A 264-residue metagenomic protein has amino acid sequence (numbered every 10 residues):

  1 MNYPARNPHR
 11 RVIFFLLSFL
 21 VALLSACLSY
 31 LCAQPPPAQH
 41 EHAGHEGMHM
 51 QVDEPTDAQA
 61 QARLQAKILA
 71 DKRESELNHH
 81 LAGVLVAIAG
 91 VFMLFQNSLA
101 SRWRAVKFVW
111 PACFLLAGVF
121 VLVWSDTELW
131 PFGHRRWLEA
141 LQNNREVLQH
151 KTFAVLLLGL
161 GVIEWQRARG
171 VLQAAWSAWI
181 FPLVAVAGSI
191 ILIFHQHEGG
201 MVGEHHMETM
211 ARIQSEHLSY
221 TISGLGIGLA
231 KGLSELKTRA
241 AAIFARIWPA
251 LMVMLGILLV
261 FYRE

Functional and structural regions predicted by a protein language model:
M1-R10: N-terminal secretory signal peptides that target proteins for export/translocation
F15-C27: Bacterial N-terminal signal peptides
C32-Q34, Q39: Boundary of Sec targeting at the N-terminus
Q39-E76, T127-E146, H197-I213, E264: Membrane-interface interhelical loops and short amphipathic "cap" helices that link adjacent transmembrane segments
G83-F92, Q149-E164, S219-G232: Hydrophobic cores of alpha-helical transmembrane segments in multi-pass inner/ER membrane proteins, independent
F92-F108, L129-F132, E164-W179, H197-E204 (+1 more regions): Juxtamembrane membrane-water interface segments of multi-pass membrane proteins, especially cytoplasmic-side
E128-Q214: Membrane-proximal helix-loop-helix units in multi-pass membrane proteins
A245-R263: Final/C-terminal transmembrane alpha-helix of multipass membrane proteins
